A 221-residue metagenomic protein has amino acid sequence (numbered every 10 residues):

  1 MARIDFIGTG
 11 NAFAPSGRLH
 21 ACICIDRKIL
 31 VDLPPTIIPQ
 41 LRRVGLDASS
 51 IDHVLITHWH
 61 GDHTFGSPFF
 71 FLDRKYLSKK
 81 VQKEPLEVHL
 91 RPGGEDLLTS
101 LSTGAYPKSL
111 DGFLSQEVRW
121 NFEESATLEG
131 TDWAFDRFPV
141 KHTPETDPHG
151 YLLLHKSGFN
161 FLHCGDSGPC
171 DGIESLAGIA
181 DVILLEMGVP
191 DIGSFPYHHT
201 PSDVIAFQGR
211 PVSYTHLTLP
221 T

Functional and structural regions predicted by a protein language model:
M1-L46, R119-S175: Core dinuclear metal-dependent hydrolase active-site scaffold
R27, I51, A180, G209-P211: Short, well-ordered alpha-helix to beta-strand connector turns
T36-E87, V182: Active-site metal-binding motif and surrounding structural segment of the metallo-beta-lactamase
K80-Q82, L176-G178, I205-P211: Short, conserved loop/helix-junction motifs that constitute active-site signature segments in enzyme catalytic cores
K83-D147: Metallo-beta-lactamase
I173-G188: A short alpha/beta connector and helix-capping loop motif
P196-I205: Charged helix-capping and loop-helix junction motifs
T215-T221: Conserved small/polar residues in nucleotide/adenosyl-binding loops
